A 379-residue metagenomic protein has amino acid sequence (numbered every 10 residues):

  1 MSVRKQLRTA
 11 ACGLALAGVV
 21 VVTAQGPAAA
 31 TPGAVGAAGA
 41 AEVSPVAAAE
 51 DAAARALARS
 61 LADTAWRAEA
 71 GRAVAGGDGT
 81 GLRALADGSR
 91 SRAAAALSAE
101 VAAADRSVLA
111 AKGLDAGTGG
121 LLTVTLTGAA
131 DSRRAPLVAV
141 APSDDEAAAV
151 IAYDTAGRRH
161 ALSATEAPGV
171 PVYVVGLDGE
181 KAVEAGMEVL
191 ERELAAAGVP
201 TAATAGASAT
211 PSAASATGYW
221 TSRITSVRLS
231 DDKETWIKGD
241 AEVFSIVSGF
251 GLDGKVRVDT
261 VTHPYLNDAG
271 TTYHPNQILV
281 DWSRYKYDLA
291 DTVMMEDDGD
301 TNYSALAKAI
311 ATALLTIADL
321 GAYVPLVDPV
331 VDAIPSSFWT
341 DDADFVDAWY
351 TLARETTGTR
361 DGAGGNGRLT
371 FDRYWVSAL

Functional and structural regions predicted by a protein language model:
M1-P32: Secretory targeting and sorting signals
A41-G218: Long, charge-dense tracts
T217-I237: Short amphipathic, basic-aromatic surface patches that mediate peripheral association with negatively charged
I237-F244: Short, ordered, surface-exposed loop/turn motifs in non-cytosolic proteins
S245, H274-T316: Eukaryotic beta-sheet cores, primarily in C2 and C2-like/PH beta-sandwich modules
G249-D253, D298: Solvent-exposed strand-loop boundary residues in beta-sheet-rich modules
L252-R284: Tryptophan-paired
D298-L379: C2-type phospholipid-binding modules
